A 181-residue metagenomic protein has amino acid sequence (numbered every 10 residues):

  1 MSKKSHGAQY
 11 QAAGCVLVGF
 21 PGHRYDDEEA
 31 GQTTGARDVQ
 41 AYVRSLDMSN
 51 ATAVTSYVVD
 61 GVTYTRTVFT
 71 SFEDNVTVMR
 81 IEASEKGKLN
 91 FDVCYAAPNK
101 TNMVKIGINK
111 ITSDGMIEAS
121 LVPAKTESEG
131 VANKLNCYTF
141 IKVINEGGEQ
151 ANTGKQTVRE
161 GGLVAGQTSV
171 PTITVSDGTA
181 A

Functional and structural regions predicted by a protein language model:
M1-A181: Aromatic-residue-lined binding/catalytic grooves and analogous aromatic/hydrophobic interfacial grooves in multimeric
